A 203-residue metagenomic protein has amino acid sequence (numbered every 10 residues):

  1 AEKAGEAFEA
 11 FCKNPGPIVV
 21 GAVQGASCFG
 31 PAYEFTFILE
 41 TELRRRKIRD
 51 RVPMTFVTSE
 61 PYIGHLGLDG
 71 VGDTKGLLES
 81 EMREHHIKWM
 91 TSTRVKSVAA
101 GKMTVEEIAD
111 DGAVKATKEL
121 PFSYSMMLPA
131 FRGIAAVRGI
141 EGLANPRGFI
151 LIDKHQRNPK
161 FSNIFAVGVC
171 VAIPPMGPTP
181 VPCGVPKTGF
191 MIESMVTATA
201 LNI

Functional and structural regions predicted by a protein language model:
A1-C12, P121-S194: FAD-site-proximal beta/loop scaffold in flavoenzymes
A1-K47: Glycine-rich dinucleotide-binding loop and its adjacent helix/turn
P17, R51-M54, N163: Residues at the starts of beta-strands that form the adenosine-phosphate
V23, S59-P61, V169: Cofactor-binding loop segments of dinucleotide-utilizing enzymes, especially the Rossmann-like FAD- and NAD(P)+-binding
A32, G64-G70, G177-G184: Short, flexible/disordered intra-domain loops and linkers
T41-I152: A Rossmann-like FAD-binding core segment of flavoenzymes
R49, F190-I203: Internal hydrophobic alpha-helix adjacent to the cofactor/substrate pocket in enzyme cavities
